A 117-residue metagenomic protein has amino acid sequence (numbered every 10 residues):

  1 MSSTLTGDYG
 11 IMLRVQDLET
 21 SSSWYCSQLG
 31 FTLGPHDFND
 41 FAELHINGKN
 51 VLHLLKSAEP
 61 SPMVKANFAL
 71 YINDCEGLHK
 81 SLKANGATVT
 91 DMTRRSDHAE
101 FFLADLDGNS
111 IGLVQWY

Functional and structural regions predicted by a protein language model:
M1-S22, A66-F68: N-terminal beta-strand motif that seeds the catalytic metal site of vicinal oxygen chelate
G10, N39-F41, H98-E100: Short hydrophobic/aromatic beta-strand or adjacent loop that forms the aromatic wall/cage of a ligand/substrate-binding
D17-L18, F68-S110: Vicinal oxygen chelate
E19-T32: Amphipathic alpha-helical segments
G30-H36, A87-M92: Short secondary-structure junctions
T32-A66, S110-W116: Conserved short beta-strand elements that form part of the metal-binding/catalytic scaffold of enzyme active sites
